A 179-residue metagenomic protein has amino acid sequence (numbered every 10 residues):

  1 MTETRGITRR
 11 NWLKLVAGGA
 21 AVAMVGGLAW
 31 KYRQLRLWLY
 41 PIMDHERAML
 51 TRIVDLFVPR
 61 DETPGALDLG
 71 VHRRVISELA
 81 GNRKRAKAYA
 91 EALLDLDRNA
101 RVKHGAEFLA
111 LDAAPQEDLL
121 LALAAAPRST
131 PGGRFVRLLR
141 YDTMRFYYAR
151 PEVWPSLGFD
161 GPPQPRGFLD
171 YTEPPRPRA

Functional and structural regions predicted by a protein language model:
M1-G19: N-terminal secretory signal peptides and thylakoid transit peptides that target proteins across membranes
E3, W38, H104-E107: Residues marking the start of alpha-helices
G6-R9, M43-L50: Onset of an N-terminal alpha helix
L13-W30, D112: N-terminal export signals
M24-K31, A66-H72: Short alpha-helical hairpin
Y32-E46: Ser/Thr/Pro/Gly-rich low-complexity linker/stalk segments immediately outside membranes or between
R47-H72: Short extracytoplasmic
R52, G70-A179: Mature-region segments of soluble proteins
